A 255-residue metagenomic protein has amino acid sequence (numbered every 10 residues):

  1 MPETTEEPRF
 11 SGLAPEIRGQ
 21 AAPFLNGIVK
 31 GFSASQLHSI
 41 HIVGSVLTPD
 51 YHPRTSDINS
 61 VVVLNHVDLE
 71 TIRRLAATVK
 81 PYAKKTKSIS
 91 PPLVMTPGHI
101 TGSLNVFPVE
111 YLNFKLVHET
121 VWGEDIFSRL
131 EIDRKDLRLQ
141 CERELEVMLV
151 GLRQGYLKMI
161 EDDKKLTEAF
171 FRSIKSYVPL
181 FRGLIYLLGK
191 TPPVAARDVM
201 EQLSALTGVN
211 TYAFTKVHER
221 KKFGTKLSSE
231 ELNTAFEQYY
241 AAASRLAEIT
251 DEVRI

Functional and structural regions predicted by a protein language model:
M1-S39: Helical scaffold of the NTase/Pol beta-like nucleotidyltransferase catalytic core
P2-E16, A76-E168: Conserved NTP/Mg2+-binding pocket subregion across the NTase superfamily
G19-G27, R74-P81, Q238: Long, highly charged amphipathic alpha-helices
A21, E131-I255: Conserved nucleotidyltransferase catalytic core and NTase-mimicking acidic/glycine-rich helix/loop elements in nucleic
I28-V29, S33, Y82, L184 (+1 more regions): Broad structural signal for hydrophobic residues in well-ordered alpha-helices, predominantly aliphatic
H41-V79, I89-T96: Catalytic metal-binding acidic patch
